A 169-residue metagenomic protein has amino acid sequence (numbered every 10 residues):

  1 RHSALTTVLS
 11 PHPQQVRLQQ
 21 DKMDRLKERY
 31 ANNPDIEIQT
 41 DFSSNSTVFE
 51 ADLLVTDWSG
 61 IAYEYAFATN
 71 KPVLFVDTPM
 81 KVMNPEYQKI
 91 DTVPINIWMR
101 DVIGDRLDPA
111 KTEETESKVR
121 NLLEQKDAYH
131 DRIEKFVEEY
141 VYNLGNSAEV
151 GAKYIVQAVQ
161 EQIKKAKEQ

Functional and structural regions predicted by a protein language model:
R1-T40: Catalytic donor nucleotide-activated moiety binding site of glycosyltransferases and closely related
V8, E37, L53-V55, L74 (+1 more regions): Hydrophobic/aromatic beta-strand patches that form the interior of the parallel beta-sheet core in alpha/beta enzyme
Q15-V16, S44, K81: Surface-exposed, flexible loop/turn segments at secondary-structure boundaries
K27-E28, G60-Y140: Catalytic binding pocket for nucleotide-activated donors in carbohydrate/polymer assembly enzymes
D41-A51: Short acidic alpha-helix that forms the nucleotide-activated donor recognition element in Leloir-type transferases
F49-A62: Acidic donor-binding loop of glycosyltransferase active sites
L144-Q169: C-terminal alpha-helical cap of glycosyltransferases
